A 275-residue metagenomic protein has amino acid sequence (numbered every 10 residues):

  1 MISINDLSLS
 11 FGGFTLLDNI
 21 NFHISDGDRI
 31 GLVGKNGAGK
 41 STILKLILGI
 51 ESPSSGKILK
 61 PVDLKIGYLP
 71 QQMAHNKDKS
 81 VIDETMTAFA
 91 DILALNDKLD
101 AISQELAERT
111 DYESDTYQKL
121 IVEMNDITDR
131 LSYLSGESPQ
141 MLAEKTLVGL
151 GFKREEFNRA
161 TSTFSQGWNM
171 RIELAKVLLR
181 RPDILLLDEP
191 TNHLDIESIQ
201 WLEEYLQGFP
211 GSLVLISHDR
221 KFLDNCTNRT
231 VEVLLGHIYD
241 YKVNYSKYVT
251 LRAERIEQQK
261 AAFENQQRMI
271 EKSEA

Functional and structural regions predicted by a protein language model:
M1-N265: ABC ATP-binding cassette signature C-motif
Q267-A275: Short cytosolic helices in intracellular loops of multi-pass membrane proteins
